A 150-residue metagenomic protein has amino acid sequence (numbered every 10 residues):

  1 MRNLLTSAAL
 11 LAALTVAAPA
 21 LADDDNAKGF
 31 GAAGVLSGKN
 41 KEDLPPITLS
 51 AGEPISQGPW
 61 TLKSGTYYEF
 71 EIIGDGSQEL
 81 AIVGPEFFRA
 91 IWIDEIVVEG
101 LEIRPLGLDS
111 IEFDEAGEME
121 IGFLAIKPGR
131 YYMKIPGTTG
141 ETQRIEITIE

Functional and structural regions predicted by a protein language model:
M1-A8: Bacterial N-terminal signal peptides that target proteins for export
A8-A9, E118: Short hydrophobic "helix-edge" motifs at membrane interfaces and signal-peptide entry regions
A13-A18: N-terminal signal peptide c-region/cleavage motif recognized by signal peptidases
D23-K39, L106-E150: Extracellular/periplasmic metallocenter environments
A32-E69, D75: N-terminal edge beta-strand
G52, T66-E71, R104-G117: Mature, secreted membrane-active peptide modules
S56-E86, E120-I126, Y132-K134: Beta-strand cores of secreted/periplasmic/IMS beta-sandwich domains, seen most often in copper-related folds
Q78-F113, R144-I147: Histidine- and aromatic-enriched segments that form or immediately flank copper-ligand environments
